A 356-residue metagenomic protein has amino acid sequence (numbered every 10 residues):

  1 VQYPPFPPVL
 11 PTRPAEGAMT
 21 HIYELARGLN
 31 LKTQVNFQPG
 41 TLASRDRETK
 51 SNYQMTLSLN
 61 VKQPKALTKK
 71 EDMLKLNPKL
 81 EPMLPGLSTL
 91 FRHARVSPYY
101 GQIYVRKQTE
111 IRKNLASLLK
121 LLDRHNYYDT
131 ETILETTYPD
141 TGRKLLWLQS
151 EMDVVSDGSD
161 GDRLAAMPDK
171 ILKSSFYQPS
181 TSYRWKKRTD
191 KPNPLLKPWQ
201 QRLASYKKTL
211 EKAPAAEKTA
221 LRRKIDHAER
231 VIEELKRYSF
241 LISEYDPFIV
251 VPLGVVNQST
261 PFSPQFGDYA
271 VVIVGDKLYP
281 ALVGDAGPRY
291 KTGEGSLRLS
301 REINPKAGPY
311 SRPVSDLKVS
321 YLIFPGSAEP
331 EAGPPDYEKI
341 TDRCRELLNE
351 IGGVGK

Functional and structural regions predicted by a protein language model:
V1-K277, I303-A307, F324-P334, R345-G353: Cell wall/extracellular polymer interaction/catalysis modules
F248, L282, S320-L322: Soluble periplasmic/extracytoplasmic beta-strand elements of cell-envelope proteins
Q258, R289-K291, P309: Short beta-strands and strand-coil junctions in structured, solvent-facing domains, enriched
Y279-P288: Short beta-strand-centered aromatic/proline hotspots
R289-L299: Short, solvent-exposed secondary-structure boundary/capping segments
L299, I303-P313: Aromatic- and Lys/Arg-enriched surface recognition patch
P309-V319, K339, R343-C344: A post-motif C-terminal structural segment
E338-T341, G353-K356: Extracellular/periplasmic ectodomains of large secreted or surface enzymes and adhesion receptors
